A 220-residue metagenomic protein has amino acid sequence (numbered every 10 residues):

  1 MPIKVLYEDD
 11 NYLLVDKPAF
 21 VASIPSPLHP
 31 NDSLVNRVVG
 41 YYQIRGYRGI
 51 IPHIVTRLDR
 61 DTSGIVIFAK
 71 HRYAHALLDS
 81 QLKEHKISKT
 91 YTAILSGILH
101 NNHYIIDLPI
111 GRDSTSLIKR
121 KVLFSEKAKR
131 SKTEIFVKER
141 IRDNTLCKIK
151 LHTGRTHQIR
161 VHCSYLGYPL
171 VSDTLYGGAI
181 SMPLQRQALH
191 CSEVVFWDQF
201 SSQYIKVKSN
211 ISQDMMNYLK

Functional and structural regions predicted by a protein language model:
M1-L117, E126, K208-L219: RNA pseudouridine synthases
M1-Y7, E126, R142, H152 (+2 more regions): Pseudouridine synthases involved in rRNA/tRNA modification
V5, L95, E134-V137, L170: Conserved hydrophobic positions within beta-strands
D16-K17, I67, A93, I135 (+3 more regions): Residue-level signal for inorganic ion chemistry
I87-Y91, N102, I106-L108, S131-T133 (+4 more regions): A generic structural signal for short beta-strands and their flanking turns/coil linkers
S96, K148-H152: A structural micro-motif recognizing beta-strand termini and the immediately following turn/loop segments
D113-T115, F124-E139: Non-catalytic RNA-recognition surface used by pseudouridine synthases
T115-K119, R130-K132, T174-I180: Short Pro/Gly-enriched beta-strand edge/turn motifs at strand-loop
